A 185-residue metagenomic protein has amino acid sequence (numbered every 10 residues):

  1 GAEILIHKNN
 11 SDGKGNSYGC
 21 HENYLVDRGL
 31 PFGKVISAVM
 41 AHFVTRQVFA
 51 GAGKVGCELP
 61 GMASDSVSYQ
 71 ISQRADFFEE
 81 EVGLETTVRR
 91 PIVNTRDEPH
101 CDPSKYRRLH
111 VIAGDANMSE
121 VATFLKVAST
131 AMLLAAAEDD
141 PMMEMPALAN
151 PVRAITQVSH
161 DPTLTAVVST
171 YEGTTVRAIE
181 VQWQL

Functional and structural regions predicted by a protein language model:
L5-H7, S11-G13, Y18-I179: Loop-rich catalytic cores of soluble enzymes, especially ATP-dependent carboxylate-amine ligases and other
Q184-L185: Long, low-complexity C-terminal extensions of enzymes
